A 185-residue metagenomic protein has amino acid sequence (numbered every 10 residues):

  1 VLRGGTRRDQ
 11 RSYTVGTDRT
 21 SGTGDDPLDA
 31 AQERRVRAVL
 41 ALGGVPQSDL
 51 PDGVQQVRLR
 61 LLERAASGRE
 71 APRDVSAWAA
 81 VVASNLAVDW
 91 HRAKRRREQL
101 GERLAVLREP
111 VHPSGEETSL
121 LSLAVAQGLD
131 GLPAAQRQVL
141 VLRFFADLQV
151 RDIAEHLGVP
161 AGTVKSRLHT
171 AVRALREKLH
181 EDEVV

Functional and structural regions predicted by a protein language model:
V1-D18, E155-H156, V172-V185: C-terminal edge and immediately downstream basic/flexible tail or linker adjoining helix-turn-helix-like DNA-binding
R3-A41, Q47-V54, L62-A65: A short, charge-rich alpha-helical start-of-domain segment used by transcription regulators
D52-L59, E63, R73-N85: Structural recognition of an alpha-helix C-terminal capping motif at a helix-to-coil junction
V81-E102, E117-T118, T170: Arg/Lys-rich amphipathic alpha helix in sigma70-family domain 2
S84, V88, L157-E181: DNA-recognition helix of helix-turn-helix
R97-S122, Q127, Q149: Internal acidic/polar
S119, L129-R137: Short helix-coil-helix linker/hinge
V139-R143: A short pre-motif secondary-structure segment
